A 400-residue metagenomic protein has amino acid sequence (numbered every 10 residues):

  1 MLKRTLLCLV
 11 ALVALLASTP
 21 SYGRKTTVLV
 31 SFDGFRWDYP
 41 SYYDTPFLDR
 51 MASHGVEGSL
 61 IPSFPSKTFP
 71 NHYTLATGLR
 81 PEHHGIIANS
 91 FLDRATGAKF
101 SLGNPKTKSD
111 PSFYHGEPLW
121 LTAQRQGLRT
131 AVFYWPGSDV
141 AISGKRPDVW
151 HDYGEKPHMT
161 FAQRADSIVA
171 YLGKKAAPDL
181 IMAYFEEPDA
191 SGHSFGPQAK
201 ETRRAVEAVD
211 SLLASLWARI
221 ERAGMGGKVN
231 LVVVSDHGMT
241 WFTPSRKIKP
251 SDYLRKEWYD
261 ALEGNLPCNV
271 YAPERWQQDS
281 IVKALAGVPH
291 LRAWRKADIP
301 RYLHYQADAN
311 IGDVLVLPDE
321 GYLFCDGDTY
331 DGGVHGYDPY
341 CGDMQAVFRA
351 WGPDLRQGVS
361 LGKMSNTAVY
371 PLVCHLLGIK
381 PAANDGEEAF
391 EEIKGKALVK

Functional and structural regions predicted by a protein language model:
M1-L9: Bacterial N-terminal signal peptides that target proteins for export
P40-H84: Short, structured active-site-proximal loop/turn typified by the sulfatase FGly-forming signature C/S-X-P-X-R
L79-G196, C325: His/Asp/Glu-rich, glycine-adjacent segments that coordinate divalent cations and/or stabilize oxyanion chemistry on
H158-G173, P188-V229, V373: A long, amphipathic alpha-helix that forms part of the scaffold/cap immediately adjacent to metal-dependent active
K228-V229, S235-P273: Acidic/histidine-rich catalytic neighborhood
L262-L372: Active-site neighborhoods of enzymes that stabilize oxyanions during catalysis
